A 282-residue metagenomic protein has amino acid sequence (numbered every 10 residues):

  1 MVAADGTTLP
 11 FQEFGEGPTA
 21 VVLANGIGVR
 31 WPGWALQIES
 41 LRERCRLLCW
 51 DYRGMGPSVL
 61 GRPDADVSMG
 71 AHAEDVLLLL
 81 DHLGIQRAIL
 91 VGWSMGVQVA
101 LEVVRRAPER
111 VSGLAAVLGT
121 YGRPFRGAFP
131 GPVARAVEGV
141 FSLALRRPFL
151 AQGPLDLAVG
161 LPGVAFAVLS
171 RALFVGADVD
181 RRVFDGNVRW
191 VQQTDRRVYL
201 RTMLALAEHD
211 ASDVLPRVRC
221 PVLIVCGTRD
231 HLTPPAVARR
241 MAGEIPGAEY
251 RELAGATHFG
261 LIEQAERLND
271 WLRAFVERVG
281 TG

Functional and structural regions predicted by a protein language model:
A4, L48-M95, Y121, D270: Active-site loop/oxyanion-hole signature of alpha/beta-hydrolase fold enzymes
T7-G61, L79: Conserved HGGG/HGGXW glycine-rich cap/lid loop of the alpha/beta-hydrolase fold
V99-V103: Hydrolases whose catalytic domains are alpha/beta-hydrolase-1, hotdog thioesterase, or metallo-beta-lactamase-like
R105, S112-G153: Flexible "cap/lid" loop of the alpha/beta hydrolase fold
F125, A151-R217: Conserved alpha/beta-hydrolase catalytic His-Asp/Glu region
V218, I224-C226, D230: Short beta-strand/loop motif that positions the catalytic acidic residue of the alpha/beta-hydrolase fold
H231-V237: Conserved alpha/beta-hydrolase "acid-adjacent" motif
L253-N269: Catalytic histidine-centered segment of alpha/beta-hydrolase-like enzymes
